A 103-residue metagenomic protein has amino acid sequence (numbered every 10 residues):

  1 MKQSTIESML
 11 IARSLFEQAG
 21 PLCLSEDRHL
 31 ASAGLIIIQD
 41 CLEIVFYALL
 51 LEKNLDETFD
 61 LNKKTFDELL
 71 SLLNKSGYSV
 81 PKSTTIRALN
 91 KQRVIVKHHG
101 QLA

Functional and structural regions predicted by a protein language model:
M1-S32: Charged alpha-helical initiation segments
S4-S8, L35, Y78-A103: Charge-enriched, short contiguous segments at helix-coil
L10-E17, D40-I44, R87, K91-V94: Generic structural signal for well-ordered, non-membrane alpha-helices
Q18-L22, E68-S71, K91-H99: Short, charged/polar, low-complexity loop and linker segments that flank or interrupt alpha-helical bundles
L24, F46, L50, V94-L102: Charged/polar positions within long, soluble alpha-helices
L30, I38-C41, E68-T84, R93: Long alpha-helical, hydrophobic tracts
A31-L51: Short, hydrophobic, well-ordered secondary-structure elements
L49-V80: Short, charged amphipathic alpha-helical segments flanked by flexible coils
